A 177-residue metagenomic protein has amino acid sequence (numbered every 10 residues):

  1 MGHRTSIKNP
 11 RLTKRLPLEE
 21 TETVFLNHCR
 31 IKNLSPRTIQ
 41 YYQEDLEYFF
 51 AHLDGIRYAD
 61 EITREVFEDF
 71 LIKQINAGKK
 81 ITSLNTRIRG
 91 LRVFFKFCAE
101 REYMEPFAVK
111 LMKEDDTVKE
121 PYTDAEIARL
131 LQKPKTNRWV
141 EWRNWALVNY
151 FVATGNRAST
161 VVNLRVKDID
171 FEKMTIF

Functional and structural regions predicted by a protein language model:
M1-F177: Conserved catalytic core of the tyrosine transesterase superfamily
